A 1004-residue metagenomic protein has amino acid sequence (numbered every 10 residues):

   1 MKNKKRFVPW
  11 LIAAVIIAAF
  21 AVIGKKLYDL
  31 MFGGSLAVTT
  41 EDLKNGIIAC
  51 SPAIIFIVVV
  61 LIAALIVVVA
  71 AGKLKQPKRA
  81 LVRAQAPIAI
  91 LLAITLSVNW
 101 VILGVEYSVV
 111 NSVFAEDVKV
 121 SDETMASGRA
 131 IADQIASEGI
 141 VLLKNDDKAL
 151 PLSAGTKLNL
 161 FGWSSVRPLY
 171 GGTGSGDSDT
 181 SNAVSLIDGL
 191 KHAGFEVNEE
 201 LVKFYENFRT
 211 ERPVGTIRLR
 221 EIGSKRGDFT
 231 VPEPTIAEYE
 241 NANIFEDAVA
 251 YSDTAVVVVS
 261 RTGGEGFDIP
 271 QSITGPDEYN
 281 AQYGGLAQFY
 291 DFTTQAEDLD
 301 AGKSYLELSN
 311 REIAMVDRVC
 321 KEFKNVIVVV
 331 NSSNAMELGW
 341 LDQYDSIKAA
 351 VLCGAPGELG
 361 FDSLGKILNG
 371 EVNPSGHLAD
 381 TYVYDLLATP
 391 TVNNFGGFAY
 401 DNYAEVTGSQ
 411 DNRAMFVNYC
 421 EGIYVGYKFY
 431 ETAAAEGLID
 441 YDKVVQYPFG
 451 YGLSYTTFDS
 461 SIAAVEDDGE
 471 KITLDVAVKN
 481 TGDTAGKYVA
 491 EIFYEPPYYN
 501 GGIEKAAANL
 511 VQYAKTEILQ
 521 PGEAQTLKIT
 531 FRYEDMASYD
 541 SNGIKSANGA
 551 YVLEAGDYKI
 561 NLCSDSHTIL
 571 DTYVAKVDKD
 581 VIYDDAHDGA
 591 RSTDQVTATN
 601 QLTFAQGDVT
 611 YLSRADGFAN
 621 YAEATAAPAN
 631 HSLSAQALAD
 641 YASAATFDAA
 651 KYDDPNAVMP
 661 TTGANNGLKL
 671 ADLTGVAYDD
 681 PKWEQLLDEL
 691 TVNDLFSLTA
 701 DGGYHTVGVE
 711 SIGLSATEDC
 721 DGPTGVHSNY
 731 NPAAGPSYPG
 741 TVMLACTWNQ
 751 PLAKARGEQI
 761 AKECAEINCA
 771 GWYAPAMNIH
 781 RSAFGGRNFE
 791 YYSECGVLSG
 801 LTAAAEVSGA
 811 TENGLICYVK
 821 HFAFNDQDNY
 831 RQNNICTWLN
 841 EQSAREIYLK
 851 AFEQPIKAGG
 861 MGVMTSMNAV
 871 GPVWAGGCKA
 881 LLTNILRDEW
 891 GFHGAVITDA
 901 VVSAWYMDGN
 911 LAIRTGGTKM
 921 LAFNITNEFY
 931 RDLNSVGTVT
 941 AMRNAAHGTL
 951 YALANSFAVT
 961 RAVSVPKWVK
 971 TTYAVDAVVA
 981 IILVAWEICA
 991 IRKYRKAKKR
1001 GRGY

Functional and structural regions predicted by a protein language model:
M1-G543, A547-N561, D565-S566, G589-Y1004: Glycoside hydrolase catalytic-domain context in secreted enzymes
T568-R591: Short beta-strand elements
